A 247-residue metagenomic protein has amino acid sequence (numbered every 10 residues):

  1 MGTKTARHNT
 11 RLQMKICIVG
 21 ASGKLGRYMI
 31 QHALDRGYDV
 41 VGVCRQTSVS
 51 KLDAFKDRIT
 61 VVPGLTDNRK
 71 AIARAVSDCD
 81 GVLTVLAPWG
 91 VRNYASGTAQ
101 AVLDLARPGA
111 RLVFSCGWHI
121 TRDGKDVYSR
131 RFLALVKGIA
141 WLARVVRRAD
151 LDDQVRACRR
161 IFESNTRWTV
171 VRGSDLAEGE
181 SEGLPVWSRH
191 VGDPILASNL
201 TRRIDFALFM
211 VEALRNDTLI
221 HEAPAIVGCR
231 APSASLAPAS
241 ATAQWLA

Functional and structural regions predicted by a protein language model:
T10, K15, S22, A110-L112 (+1 more regions): Mid/C-terminal beta-alpha module of Rossmann-like enzyme folds, strongest in SDR-family dehydrogenases/epimerases
I16-R36: N-terminal Rossmann NAD(P)H-binding glycine-rich loop of SDR-like oxidoreductase domains
C17, V41, T169: Conserved beta-strand positions in the Rossmann-like core of class I SAM-dependent methyltransferases
V43-T47, L65-T66: N-terminal Rossmann-fold cofactor-binding loop
T60-C79: Conserved Rossmann-fold cofactor-binding substructure of NAD(P)-dependent oxidoreductases
V82-T121, R156-A157: NAD(P)-cofactor binding segment of oxidoreductase domains
R122-D126, S164, E178-W187, A213-E222: Glycine/proline-rich active-site loop of Rossmann-fold NAD(P)-dependent oxidoreductases
C158-G179: Conserved beta-loop-beta element that borders a ligand/cofactor-binding pocket
